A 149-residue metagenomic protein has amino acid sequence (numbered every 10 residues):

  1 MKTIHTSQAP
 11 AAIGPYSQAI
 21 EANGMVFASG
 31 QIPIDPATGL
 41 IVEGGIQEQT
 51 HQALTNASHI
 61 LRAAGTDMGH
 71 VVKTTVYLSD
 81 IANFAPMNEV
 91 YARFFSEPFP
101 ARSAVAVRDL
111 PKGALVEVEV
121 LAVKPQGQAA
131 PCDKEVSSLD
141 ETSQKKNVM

Functional and structural regions predicted by a protein language model:
M1-M149: Short, polar/acidic, helix-capping and beta-turn segments at strand->helix junctions that line the mouths
